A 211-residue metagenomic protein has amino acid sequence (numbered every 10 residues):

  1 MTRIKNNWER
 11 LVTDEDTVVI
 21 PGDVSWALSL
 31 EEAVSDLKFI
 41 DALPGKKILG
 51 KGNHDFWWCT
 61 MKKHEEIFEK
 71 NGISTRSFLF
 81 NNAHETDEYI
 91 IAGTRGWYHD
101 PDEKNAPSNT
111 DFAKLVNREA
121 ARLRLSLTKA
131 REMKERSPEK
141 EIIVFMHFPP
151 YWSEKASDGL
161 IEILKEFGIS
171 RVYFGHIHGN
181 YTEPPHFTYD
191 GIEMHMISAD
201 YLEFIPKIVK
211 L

Functional and structural regions predicted by a protein language model:
M1-T86, A156-G168, D190-I192, M196-S198: Core catalytic region of metal-dependent phosphoesterases/phosphodiesterases, especially metallo-beta-lactamase-like
E9-R10, R131-E135, V209-L211: Short amphipathic alpha-helix with an adjacent loop that forms part of the alpha/beta core around
S25, D55-F56, G96-H99, P149-Y151 (+2 more regions): Short, solvent-exposed loop/turn segments at secondary-structure junctions
I48, P150-L211: Conserved beta-sheet core of the metallophosphoesterase superfamily
H54-H64, Y89-A92, V116-R124, G168-H186 (+1 more regions): Hydrophobic transmembrane alpha-helix bundles
C59-K155: Conserved catalytic scaffold of divalent metal-dependent phosphoesterases
